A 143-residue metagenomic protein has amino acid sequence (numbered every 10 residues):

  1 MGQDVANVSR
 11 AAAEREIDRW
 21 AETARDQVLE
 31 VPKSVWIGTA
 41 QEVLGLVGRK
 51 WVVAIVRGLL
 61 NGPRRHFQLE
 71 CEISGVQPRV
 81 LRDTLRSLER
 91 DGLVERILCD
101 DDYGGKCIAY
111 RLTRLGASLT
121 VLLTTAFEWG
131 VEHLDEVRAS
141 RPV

Functional and structural regions predicted by a protein language model:
M1-V47: N-terminal leader segment of winged-helix/HTH proteins
Q3-D4, K33, L69, E95-I97: Long, contiguous secondary-structure blocks with strong helical propensity
V8-Q27, R111-V143: Amphipathic alpha-helical dimerization/coiled-coil segments that flank or bridge DNA-binding/regulatory modules
S34-V80, A109: N-terminal helix-turn-helix DNA-binding core of bacterial DNA-binding proteins
L60-R64, Q68, G92-E95, F127-V131: A short beta-strand-loop micro-motif that forms or neighbors metal/cofactor- and ligand-binding patches at active-site
L81-D91: Basic amphipathic alpha-helical segments that dock to polyanions
E89-K106, R111: Beta-hairpin "wing" of winged helix-turn-helix
